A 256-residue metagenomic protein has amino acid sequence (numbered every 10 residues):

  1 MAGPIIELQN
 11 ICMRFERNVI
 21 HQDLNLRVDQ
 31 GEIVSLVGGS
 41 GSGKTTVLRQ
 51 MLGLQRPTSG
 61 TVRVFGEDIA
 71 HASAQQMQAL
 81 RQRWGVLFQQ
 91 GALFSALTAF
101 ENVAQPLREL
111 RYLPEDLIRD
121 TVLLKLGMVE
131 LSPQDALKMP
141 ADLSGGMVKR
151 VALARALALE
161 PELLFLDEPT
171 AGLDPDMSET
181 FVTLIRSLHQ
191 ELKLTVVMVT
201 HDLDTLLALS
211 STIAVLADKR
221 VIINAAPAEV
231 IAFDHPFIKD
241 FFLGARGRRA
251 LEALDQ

Functional and structural regions predicted by a protein language model:
V37-G39: The feature captures the beta-strand-to-loop junction immediately N-terminal to the Walker
L52: Helix-to-loop junction immediately C-terminal to a conserved catalytic motif
D68, D116-Q134: Conserved ABC ATPase "signature" region
M139-L143, M147: Conserved ABC ATPase signature
E160: Conserved catalytic motifs of ABC-family nucleotide-binding domains
L164-D167: Catalytic Walker B motif of ABC-type/P-loop ATPase nucleotide-binding domains
